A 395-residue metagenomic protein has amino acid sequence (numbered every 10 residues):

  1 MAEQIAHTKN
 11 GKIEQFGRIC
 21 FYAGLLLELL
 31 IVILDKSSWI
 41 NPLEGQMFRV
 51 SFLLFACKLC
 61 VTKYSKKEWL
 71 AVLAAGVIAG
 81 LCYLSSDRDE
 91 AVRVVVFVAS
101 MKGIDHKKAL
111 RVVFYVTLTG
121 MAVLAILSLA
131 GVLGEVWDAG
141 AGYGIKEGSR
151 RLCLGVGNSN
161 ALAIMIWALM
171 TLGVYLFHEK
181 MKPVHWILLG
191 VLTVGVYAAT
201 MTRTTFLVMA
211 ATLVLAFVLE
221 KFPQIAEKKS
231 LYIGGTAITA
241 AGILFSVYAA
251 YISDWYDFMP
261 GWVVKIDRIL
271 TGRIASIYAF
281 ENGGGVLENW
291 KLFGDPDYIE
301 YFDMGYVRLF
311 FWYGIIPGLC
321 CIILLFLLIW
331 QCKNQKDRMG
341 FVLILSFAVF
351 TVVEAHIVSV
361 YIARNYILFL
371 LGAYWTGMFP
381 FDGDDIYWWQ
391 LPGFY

Functional and structural regions predicted by a protein language model:
I5-V32, G45-K63, K67-Y256, M304-D385: Hydrophobic transmembrane helix bundles of membrane-integrated enzymes that assemble and modify cell-envelope
K36-L43: Membrane-helix interface and helix-disruption motif detector
M209, L213, G261, A275-F280: Non-catalytic alpha-helical scaffold/packing segments enriched in small hydrophobic residues
A249-D267, G294: Flexible internal linker/loop segments at domain or repeat junctions
R268-Y301, I315-P317: TM-adjacent membrane-interface loops and short helices in multi-pass inner/ER membrane proteins
G383-Y395: Membrane-proximal cytoplasmic C-terminal regulatory module of class A 7TM GPCRs
